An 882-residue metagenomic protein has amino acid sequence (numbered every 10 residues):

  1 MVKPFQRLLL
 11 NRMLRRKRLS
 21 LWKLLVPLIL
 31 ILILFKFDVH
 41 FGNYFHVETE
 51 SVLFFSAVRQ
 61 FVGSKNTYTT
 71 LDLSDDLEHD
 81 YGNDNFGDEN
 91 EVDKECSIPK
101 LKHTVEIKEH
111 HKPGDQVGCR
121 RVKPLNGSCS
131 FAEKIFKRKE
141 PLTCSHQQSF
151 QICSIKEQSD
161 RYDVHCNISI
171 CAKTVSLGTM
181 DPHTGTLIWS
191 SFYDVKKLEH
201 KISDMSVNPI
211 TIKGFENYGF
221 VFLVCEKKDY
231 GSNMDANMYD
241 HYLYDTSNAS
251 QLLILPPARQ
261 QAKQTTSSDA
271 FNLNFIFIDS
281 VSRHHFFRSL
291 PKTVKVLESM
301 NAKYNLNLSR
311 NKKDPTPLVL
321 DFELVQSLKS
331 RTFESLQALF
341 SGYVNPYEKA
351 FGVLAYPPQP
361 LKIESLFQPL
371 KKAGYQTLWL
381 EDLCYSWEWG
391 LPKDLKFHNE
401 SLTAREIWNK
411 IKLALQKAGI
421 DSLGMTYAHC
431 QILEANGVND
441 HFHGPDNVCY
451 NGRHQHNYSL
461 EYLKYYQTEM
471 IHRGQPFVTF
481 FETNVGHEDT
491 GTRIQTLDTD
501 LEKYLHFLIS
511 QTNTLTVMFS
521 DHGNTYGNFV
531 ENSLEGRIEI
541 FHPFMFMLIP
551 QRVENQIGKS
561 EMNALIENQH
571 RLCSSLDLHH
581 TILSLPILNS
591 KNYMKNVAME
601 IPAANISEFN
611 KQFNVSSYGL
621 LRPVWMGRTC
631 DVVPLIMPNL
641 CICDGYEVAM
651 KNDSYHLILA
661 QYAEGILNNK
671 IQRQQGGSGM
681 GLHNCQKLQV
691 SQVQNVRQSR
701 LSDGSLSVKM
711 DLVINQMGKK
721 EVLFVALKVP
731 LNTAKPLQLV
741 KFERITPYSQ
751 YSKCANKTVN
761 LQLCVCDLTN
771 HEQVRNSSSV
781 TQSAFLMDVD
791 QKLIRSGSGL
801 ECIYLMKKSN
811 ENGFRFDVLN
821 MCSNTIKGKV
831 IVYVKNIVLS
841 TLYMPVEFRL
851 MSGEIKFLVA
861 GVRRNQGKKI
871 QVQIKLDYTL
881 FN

Functional and structural regions predicted by a protein language model:
V2-F61: N-terminal signal-anchor transmembrane helix specifying type II single-pass membrane topology of secretory-pathway
P27, L32, D93-T104, C171 (+5 more regions): A long, amphipathic alpha-helix that forms part of the scaffold/cap immediately adjacent to metal-dependent active
E91-K263, T825-M844, M851-S852: Beta-strand-enriched, solvent-exposed domains that form extended recognition/catalytic surfaces
R259-T492, H542: Active-site-proximal alpha/beta segments of enzymes that process anionic O-linked groups
Q326-Y347, N532-N589: Substrate-binding rim/cap in mid-to-C-terminal beta-strand-loop elements of soluble/periplasmic
D394-H398, S510-N513, M518-E561, K591 (+1 more regions): Histidine-centered active-site microenvironments of extracellular/periplasmic hydrolases and transferases
S590, M594, A598-F785: Phosphate/adenylate-binding glycine loop and adjacent helical scaffold
K835-Q873: Intrinsically disordered, low-complexity Pro/Gly/Ser/Thr-rich segments with frequent PxxP/GP/PP motifs and embedded
